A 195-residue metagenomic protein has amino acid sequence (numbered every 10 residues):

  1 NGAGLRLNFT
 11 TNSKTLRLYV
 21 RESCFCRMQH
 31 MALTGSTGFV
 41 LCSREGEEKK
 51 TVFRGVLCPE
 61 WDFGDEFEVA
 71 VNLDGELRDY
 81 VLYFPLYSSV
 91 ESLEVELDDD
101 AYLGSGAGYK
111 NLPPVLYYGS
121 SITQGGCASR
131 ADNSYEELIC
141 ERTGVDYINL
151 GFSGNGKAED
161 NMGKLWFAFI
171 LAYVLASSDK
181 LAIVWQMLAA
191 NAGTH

Functional and structural regions predicted by a protein language model:
N1-P114: N-terminal secretory targeting modules
V20, G119, A176-K180: Short loop/turn segments at strand-loop or loop-helix junctions that form parts of catalytic or ligand-binding pockets
C24-C26, T123, S153, L181: Short histidine/acidic/glycine/proline-rich micro-motifs that form metal- and phosphate-coordinating active-site loops
R27-Q29, Q124-A128, V184: A generic structural signal for short coil/turn motifs at secondary-structure boundaries
T51-C58, L82, Y118-G119, L150-K157 (+1 more regions): Low-complexity, flexible helical/coil segments
L73, Y80-F167: Serine-esterase "nucleophile elbow" of acetyl-processing enzymes
N155, E159-H195: Alpha-helical cap/lid subdomain in secreted, periplasmic, or secretory-pathway luminal O-acyl-processing enzymes
